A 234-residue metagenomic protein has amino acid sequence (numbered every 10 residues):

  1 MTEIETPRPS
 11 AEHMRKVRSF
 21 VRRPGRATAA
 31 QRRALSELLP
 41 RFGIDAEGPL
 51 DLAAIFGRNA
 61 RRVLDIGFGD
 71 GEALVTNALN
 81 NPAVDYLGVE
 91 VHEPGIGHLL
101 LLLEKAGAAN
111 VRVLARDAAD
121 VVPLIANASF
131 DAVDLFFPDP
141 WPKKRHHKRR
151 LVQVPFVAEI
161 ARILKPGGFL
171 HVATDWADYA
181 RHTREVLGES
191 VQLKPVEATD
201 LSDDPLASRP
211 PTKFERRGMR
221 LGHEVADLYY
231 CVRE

Functional and structural regions predicted by a protein language model:
M1-L64, E72-L79: S-adenosyl-L-methionine
G69: Conserved glycine-rich SAM-binding loop
H92: Conserved SAM/SAH-binding beta-strand->alpha-helix loop
L100-N127: S-adenosyl-L-methionine
P123-A132, F137: A short acidic, Gly/Pro-enriched loop at the edge of an enzyme's catalytic core that lines a small-molecule cofactor
V152-P166: A short glycine-rich, Lys/Arg-flanked "PGG" loop and its adjoining helix->strand segment in the class I
P166-T174: Conserved beta-strand signature within the Rossmann-like core of class I S-adenosyl-L-methionine
E185, E189-E234: Class I S-adenosyl-L-methionine
